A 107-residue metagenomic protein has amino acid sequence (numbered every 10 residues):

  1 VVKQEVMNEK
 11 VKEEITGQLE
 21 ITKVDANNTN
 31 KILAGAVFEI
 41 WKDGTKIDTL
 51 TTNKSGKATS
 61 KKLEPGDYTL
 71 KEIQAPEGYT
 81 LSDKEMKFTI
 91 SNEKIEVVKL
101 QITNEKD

Functional and structural regions predicted by a protein language model:
V1-D107: Solvent-exposed loop/turn and edge beta-strand elements of beta-rich ligand-binding domains
